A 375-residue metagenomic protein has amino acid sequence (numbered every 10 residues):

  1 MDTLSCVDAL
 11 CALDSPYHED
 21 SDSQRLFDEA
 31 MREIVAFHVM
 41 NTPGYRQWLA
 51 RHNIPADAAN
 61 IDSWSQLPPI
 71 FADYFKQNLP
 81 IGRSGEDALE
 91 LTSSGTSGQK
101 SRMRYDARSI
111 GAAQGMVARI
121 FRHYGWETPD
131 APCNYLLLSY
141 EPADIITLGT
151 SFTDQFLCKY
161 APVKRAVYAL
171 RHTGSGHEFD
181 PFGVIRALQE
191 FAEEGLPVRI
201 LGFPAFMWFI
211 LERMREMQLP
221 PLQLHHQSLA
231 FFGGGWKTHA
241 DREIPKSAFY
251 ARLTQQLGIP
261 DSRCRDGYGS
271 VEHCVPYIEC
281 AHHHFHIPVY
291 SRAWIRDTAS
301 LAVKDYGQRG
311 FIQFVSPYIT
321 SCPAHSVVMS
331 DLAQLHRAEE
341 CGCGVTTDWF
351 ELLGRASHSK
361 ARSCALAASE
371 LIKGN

Functional and structural regions predicted by a protein language model:
M1-H18, R25-F37, S151, C158-N375: Active-site glycine/GP-rich loop and adjacent strand/helix microenvironment that borders small-molecule binding pockets
S21-R25, A36, M40-T92, K100-Y105 (+2 more regions): Active-site diphosphate/adenylate-binding microenvironment
A56-I61, D130, I259-R265: Short, surface-exposed acidic
T92-G95, L138-E141, A205, A230-G235: Short loop/turn segments at strand-loop or loop-helix junctions that form parts of catalytic or ligand-binding pockets
K100-R104, R122-Y135, V163-A169, V198: Short secondary-structure capping/junction motifs at helix and strand boundaries
G111-A112: Soluble, non-transmembrane catalytic domains of enzymes that act on hydrophobic metabolites at membranes
G115-E127, I185-A192: Conserved ATP-dependent adenylate/AMP-binding module captured primarily in the ANL superfamily
H123-Y160: Conserved AMP-binding loop of ANL adenylate-forming enzymes
